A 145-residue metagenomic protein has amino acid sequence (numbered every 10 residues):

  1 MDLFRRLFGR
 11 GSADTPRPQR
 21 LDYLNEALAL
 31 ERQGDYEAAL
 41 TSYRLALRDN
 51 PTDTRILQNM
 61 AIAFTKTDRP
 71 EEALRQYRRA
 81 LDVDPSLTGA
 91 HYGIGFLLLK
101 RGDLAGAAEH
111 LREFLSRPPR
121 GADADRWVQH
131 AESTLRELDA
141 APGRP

Functional and structural regions predicted by a protein language model:
T15-T52: Alpha-helical segment of the N-proximal tetratricopeptide repeat
F96-A122, Q129-R136: TPR/TPR-like (Sel1-like) alpha-helical repeat modules
